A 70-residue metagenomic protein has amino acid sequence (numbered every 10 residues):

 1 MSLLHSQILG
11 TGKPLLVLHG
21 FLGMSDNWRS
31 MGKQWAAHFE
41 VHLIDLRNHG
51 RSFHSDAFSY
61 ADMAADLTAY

Functional and structural regions predicted by a protein language model:
M1-H5, W28-S30, A69: A generic local structural motif
M1-L16, A36-E40: Alpha/beta-hydrolase fold catalytic core
L15, S25, S52: Short N-terminal binding/cap micro-motifs at the start of the first secondary-structure element
V17-G20, L43: Structural cue for short, hydrophobic secondary-structure segments
F21-L22, H49: PG/GG-rich flexible active-site loop of Rossmann-like NAD(P)H-dependent oxidoreductases, especially the SDR superfamily
L22-S30, V41: Serine-hydrolase catalytic-loop signature spanning alpha/beta hydrolases and amidase-signature enzymes
K33, H42-Y70: Active-site loop/oxyanion-hole signature of alpha/beta-hydrolase fold enzymes
